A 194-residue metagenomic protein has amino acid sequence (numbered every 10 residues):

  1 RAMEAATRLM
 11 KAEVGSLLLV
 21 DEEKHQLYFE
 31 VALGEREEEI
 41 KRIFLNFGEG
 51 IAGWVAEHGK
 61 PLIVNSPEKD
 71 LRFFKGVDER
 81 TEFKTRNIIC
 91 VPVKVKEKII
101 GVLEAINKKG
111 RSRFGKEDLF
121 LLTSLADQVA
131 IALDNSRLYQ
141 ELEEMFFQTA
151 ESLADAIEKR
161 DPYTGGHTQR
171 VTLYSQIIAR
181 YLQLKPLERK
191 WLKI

Functional and structural regions predicted by a protein language model:
R1-E30, E39-K41, E49-I51, G165 (+1 more regions): Helix-loop-beta substructure at the N-terminus of cytosolic sensory domains that couple signal/ligand detection
D21-K24, K94-I99, K108-K109, K185-L187: Flexible loop/coil segments at beta-strand boundaries within sensory signal-transduction domains
Q26, E37-E39, N65-N87, K108-K109: Signal-transducing coupling segments at domain and membrane junctions
E35-R36, V102-R113: Short beta-strand-to-loop transition segments that serve as allosteric relay/switch motifs in sensory/regulatory domains
E37-L62, E68: Acidic/proline- and glycine-rich, intrinsically disordered low-complexity segments that serve as regulatory linkers
R86-V95: A short, aliphatic-rich beta-strand micro-motif
T123-A130: Allosteric cytosolic regulatory segments
F146-I194: Histidine- and acidic-residue-rich, metal-dependent catalytic cores
